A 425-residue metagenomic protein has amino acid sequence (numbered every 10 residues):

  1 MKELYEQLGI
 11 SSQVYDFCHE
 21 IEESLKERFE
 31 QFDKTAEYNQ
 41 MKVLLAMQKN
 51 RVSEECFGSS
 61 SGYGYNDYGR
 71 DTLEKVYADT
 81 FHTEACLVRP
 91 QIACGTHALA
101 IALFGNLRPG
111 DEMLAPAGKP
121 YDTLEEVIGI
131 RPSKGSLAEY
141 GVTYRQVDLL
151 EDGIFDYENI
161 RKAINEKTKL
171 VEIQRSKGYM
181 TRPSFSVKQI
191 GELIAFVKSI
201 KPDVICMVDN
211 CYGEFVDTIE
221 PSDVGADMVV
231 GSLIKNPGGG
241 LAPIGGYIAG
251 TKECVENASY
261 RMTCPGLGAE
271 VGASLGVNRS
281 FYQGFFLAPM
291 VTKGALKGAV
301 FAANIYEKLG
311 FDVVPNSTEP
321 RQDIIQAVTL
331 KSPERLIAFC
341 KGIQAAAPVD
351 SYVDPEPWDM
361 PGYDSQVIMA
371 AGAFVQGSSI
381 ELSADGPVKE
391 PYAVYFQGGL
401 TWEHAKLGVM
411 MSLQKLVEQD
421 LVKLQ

Functional and structural regions predicted by a protein language model:
K2-E22, K26, D33, V43-K49 (+8 more regions): Conserved PLP-enzyme active-site core in the AAT-like
A36-Q40: Acidic, PIN/NYN-like endoribonuclease modules and their adjacent C-terminal/linker elements
V52-G62, E84-A85, I324: Glycine-/proline-rich flexible loop or hinge segments
V76: Solvent-exposed, charged/polar functional surfaces in cytosolic regulatory/catalytic domains
E84-L87, D111-L114, K169-L170, D203-C206 (+6 more regions): Structural motif
P90, A249, L330: Conserved residues at beta->alpha junctions
E307-L424: Conserved C-terminal alpha-helix-loop-beta "cap" of PLP-dependent enzymes that closes/shapes the active-site mouth
